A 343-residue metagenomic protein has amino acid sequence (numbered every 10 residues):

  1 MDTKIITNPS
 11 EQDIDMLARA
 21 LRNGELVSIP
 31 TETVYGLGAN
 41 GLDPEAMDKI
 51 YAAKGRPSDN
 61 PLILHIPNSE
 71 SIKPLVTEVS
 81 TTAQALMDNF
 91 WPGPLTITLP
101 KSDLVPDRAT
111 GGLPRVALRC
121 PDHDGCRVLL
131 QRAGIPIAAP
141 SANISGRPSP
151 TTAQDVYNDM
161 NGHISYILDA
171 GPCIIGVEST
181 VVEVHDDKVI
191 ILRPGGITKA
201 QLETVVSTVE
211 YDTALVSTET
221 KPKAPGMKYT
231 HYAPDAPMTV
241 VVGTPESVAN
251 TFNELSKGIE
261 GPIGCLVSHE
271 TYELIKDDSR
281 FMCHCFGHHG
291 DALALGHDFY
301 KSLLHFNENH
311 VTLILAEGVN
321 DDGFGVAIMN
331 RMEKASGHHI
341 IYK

Functional and structural regions predicted by a protein language model:
M1-K343: Active-site-adjacent structural elements in enzyme catalytic cores
